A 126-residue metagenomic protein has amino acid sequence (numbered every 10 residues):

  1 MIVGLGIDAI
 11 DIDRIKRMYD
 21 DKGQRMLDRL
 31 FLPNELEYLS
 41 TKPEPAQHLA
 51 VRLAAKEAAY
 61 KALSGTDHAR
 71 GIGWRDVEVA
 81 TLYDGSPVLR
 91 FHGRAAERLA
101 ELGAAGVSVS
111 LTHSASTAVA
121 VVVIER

Functional and structural regions predicted by a protein language model:
M1-R126: Core catalytic alpha/beta fold that binds nucleotide/phospho-ligands
